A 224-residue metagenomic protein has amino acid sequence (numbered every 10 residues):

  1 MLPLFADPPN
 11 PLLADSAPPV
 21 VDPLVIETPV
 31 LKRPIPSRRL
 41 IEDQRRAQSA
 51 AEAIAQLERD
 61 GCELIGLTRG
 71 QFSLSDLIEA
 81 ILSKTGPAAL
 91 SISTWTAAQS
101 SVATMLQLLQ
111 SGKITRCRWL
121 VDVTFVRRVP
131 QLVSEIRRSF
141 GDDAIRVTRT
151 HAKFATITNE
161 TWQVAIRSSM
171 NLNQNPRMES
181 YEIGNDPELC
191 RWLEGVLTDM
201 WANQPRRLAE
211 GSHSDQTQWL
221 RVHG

Functional and structural regions predicted by a protein language model:
M1-A88, Q110-S111, T158, Q163 (+1 more regions): N-terminal localization/anchoring segments of enzymes in phospholipid and broader phosphate metabolism
P3-A6, L90, D142-L197: HKD (HxKxxxxD) catalytic microenvironment of the phospholipase D
P34-I41, A88, Q110-R118, F140-I145 (+3 more regions): Extended interaction regions within the primary functional domain
A51-A55, S75-E79, L106, P130-R137 (+2 more regions): Generic detector of well-ordered alpha-helical segments enriched in charged/polar residues, highlighting helical
L67, L120-D122, V147-T150: Conserved beta-strand termini and adjacent loop/short-helix elements that scaffold enzyme active sites in alpha/beta
R69-S73, T96, R149-H151, E188: Short beta->alpha linker loops
F72-F140: Primarily the HKD phosphodiesterase
G184-G224: Amphipathic alpha-helical interface segments
